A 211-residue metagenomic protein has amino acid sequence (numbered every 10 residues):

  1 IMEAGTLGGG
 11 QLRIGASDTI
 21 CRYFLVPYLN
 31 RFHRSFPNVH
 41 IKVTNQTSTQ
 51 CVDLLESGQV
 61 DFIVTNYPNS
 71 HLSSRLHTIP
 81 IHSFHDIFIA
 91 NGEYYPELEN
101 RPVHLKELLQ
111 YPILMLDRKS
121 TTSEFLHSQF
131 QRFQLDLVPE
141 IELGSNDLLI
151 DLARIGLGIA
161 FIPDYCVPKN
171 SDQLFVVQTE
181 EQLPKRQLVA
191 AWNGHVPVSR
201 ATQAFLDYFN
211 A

Functional and structural regions predicted by a protein language model:
I1-G5: Alpha-helical linker/hinge and terminal dimerization helices associated with HTH transcriptional regulators
G9-L72, E142-L143: Central regulatory/effector-binding core of bacterial HTH transcription factors
Q11-G15, I63, L114, A160 (+1 more regions): Short, well-ordered beta-strand segments
F24, V176-A211: A late-sequence structural motif
T47-V60, N66, T121-V176: Hydrophobic hinge/microswitch elements
R75-I113: Flexible hinge/capping segments at coil-to-helix
H77-I87, D164, D172-Q187: Short beta-strand->loop
P96-L98, Y111-F133, V198-T202, L206: Secondary-structure junction motif
